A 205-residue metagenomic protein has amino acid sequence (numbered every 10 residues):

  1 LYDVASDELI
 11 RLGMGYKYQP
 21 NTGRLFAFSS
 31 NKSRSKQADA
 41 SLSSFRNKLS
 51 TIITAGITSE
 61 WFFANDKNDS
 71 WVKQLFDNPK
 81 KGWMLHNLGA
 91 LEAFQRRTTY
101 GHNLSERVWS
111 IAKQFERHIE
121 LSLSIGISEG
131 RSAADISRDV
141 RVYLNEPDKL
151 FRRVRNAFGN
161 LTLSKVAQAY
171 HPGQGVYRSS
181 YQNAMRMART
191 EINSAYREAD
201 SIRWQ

Functional and structural regions predicted by a protein language model:
L1-Q174: N-terminal leader/targeting and assembly helices and adjacent pre-domain segments
S164, Q168-Q205: Acidic, glycine-rich two-metal-ion catalytic cores of nucleic acid-processing enzymes
